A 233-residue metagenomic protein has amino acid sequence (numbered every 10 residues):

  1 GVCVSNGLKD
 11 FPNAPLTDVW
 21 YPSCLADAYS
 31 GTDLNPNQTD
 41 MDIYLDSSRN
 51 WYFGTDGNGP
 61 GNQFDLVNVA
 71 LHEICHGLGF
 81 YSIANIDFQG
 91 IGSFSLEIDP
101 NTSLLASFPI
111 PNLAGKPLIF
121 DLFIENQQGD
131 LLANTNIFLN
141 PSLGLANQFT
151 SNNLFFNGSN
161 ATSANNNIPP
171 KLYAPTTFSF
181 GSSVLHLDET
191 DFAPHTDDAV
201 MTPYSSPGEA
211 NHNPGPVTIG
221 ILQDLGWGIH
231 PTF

Functional and structural regions predicted by a protein language model:
G1-L71, H76-F233: Extracellular zinc-dependent metalloprotease catalytic-domain scaffold
